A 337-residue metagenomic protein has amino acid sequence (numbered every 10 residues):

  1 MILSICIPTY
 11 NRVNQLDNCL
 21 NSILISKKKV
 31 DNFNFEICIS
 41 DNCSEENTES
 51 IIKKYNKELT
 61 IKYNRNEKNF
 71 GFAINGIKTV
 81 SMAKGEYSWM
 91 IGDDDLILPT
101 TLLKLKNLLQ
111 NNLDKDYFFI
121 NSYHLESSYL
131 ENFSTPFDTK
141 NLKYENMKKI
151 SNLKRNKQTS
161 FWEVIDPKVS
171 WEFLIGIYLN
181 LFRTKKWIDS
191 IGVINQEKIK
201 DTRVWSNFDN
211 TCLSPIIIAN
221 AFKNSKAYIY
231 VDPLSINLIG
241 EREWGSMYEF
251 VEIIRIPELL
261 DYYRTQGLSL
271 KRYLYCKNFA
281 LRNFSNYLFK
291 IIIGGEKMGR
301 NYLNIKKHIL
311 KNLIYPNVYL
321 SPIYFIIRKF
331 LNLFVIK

Functional and structural regions predicted by a protein language model:
I2-S4, E36: Cell-envelope/extracellular polymer assembly enzymes that use nucleotide-activated donors
R12-K27: Short, well-formed alpha-helical segments that are part of the catalytic scaffolds of diverse glycosyltransferases
S22, S40-S50, K68, G92 (+1 more regions): A conserved acidic beta->alpha catalytic loop
N66-A83: Glycine-rich, basic loop-to-helix element that forms the pyrophosphate-binding segment of sugar-nucleotide handling
S88: Short aromatic/hydrophobic "clamp" motif used to bind/position activated sugar donors
T100-M147: Conserved donor NDP-sugar-binding/catalytic core segment of glycosyltransferases
N146-M247: Conserved nucleotide-sugar donor-binding catalytic segment
T202-R203, I216-K337: C-terminal subregions of glycosyltransferases and related glycan-biosynthesis enzymes
